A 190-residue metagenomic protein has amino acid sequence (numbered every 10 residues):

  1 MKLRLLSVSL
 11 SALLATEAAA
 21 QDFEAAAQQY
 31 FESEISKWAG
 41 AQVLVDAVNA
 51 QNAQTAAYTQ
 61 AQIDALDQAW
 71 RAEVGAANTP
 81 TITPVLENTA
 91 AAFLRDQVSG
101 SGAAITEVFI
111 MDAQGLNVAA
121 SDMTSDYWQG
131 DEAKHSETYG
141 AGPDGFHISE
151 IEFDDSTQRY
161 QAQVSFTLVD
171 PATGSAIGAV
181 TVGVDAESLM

Functional and structural regions predicted by a protein language model:
M1-S7: Bacterial N-terminal signal peptides that target proteins for export
L14-A20: Sec/Tat signal peptide C-region and signal peptidase I cleavage site
Q21-T79, A103-A104: Juxtamembrane extracytoplasmic/periplasmic/luminal helical "stalk" adjacent to the first N-terminal
T79-R95, M123-E152: Extracytoplasmic/periplasmic sensor domains and loops in membrane signaling proteins
G102-I105, Q161-A162: Short, small/polar residue-rich loop motifs at catalytic or cofactor-binding pockets
E107-A113: Short hydrophobic alpha-helical segments used for membrane anchoring or interfacial signaling
N117-S121: Amphipathic coiled-coil signal-relay and dimerization helices
R159-M190: Conserved beta-strands of PAS-like sensory domains
